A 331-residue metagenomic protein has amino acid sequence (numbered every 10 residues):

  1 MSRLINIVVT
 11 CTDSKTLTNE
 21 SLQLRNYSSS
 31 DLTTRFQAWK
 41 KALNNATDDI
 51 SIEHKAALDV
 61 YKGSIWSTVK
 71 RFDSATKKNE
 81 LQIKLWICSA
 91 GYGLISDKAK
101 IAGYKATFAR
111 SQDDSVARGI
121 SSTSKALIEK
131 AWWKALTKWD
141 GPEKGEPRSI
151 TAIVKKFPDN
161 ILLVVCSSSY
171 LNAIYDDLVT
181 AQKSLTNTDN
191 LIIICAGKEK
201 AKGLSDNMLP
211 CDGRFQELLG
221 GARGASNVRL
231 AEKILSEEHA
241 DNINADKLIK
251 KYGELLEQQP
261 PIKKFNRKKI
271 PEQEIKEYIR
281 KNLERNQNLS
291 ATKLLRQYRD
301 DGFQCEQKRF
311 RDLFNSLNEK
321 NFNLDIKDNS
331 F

Functional and structural regions predicted by a protein language model:
M1-D59: A structured, charge-rich N-terminal accessory region that forms the first stable segment of a protein and links
T10-D13, V165-S169, A196-G197: Structural motif
A38-F108, S115: A glycine-rich, hydrophobic loop/mini-helix early in the fold
G91-S149: Long, charge-dense
T186-G221: Short, flexible loop segments at boundaries between secondary-structure elements
R229-P261, K269: Long, charge-rich alpha-helical interaction segments
K268-L289, D301, F314-I326: Positively charged, polyanion-binding regions of nucleic-acid-associated proteins
A291-F303: DNA-recognition alpha helix
